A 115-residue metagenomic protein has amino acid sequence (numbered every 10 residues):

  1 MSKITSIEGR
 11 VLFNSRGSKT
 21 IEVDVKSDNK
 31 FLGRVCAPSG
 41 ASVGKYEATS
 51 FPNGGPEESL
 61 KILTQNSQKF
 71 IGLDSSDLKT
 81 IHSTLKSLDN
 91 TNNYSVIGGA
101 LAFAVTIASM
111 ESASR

Functional and structural regions predicted by a protein language model:
M1, G33, Q68-G72: N-terminal glycine/serine-rich phosphate-binding loop of ATP-dependent small-molecule kinases, especially carbohydrate
M1-T20: Short, Gly/Pro- and small/polar-rich lid/capping loops
V11, I21-D28, G33-S39: Short beta-strand elements
G40-R115: Metal- or metallocofactor-binding catalytic centers and their adjacent structured scaffolds across diverse enzyme
